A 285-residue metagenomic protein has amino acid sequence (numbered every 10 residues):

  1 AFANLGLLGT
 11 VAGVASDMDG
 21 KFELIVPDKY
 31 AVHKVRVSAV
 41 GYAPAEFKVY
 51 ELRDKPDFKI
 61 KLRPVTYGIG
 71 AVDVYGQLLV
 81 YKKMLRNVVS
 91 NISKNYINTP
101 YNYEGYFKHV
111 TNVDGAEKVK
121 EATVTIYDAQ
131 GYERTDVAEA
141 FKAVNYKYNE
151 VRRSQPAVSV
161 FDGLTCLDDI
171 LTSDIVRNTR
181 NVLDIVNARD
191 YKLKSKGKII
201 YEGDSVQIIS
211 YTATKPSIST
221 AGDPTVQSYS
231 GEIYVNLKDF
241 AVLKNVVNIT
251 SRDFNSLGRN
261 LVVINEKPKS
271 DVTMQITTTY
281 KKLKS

Functional and structural regions predicted by a protein language model:
A1-G9: Short, ordered, surface-exposed loop/turn motifs in non-cytosolic proteins
L7, K34-F47: A short, solvent-exposed loop/turn motif at the edges and junctions of modular extracellular/periplasmic domains
T10-K21: Short, acidic Ser/Thr/Gly-rich low-complexity loop/linker segments typical of extracellular and cell-surface proteins
F22-L24, A45, P56-F58: Short strand-edge motifs at loop-to-beta-strand transitions and within beta-strands of extracellular beta-rich domains
E23-V32: Short Pro-Gly-centered beta-turn/loop motif in secreted/extracellular proteins
Y50-G76: Extracellular beta-sheet/turn segments enriched in Thr/Pro/Gly and aliphatic residues
T66-D223, Q227: Structured extracytoplasmic
R180-V186, K192-K194, D204-S285: Gly/Pro-enriched, hydrophobic low-complexity segments that function as extracytoplasmic propeptides/linkers
